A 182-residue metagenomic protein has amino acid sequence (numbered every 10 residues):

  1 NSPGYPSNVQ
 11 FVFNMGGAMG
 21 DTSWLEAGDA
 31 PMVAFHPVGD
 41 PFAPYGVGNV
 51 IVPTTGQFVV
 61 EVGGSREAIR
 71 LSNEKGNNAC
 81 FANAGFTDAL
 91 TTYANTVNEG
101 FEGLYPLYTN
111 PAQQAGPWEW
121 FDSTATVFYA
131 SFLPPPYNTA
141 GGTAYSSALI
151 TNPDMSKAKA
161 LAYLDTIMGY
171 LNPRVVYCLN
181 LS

Functional and structural regions predicted by a protein language model:
N1, N14, V97-G100, Q113 (+1 more regions): Generic detector of intrinsically disordered, low-complexity, polar/charged segments
N1-G28: Primarily recognizes the serine-hydrolase "nucleophile elbow" in alpha/beta-hydrolase and SGNH/GDSL folds
N8, G63-L71, T166, Y170 (+1 more regions): Extracytoplasmic/secreted proteins, especially bacterial periplasmic and envelope-associated proteins
G17, N73-N77, V176, N180: Sec-exported extracytoplasmic/periplasmic mature domains
D21, E26, P44, E61-G64 (+2 more regions): Alpha-helix initiation/capping motif
A30-T124, A130: Active-site-adjacent alpha-helix of alpha/beta-hydrolase-fold enzymes
T109-S182: Catalytic active-site module of serine/aspartate enzymes centered on a nucleophile-bearing elbow/loop
